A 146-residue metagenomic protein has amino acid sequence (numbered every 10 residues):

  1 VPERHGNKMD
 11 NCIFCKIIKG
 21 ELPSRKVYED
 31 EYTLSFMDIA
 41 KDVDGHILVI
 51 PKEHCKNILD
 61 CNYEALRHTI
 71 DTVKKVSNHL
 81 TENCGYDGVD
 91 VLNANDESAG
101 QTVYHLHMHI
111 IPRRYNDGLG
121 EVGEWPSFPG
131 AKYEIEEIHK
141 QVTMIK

Functional and structural regions predicted by a protein language model:
P2-K146: HIT superfamily nucleotide-processing domains
